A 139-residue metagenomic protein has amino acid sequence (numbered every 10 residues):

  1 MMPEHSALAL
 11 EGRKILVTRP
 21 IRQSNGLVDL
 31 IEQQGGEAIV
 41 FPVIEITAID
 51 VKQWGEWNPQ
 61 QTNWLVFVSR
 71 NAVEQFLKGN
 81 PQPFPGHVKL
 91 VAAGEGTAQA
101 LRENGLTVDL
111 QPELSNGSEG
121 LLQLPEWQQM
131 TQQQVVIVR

Functional and structural regions predicted by a protein language model:
M2-R139: Signature of uroporphyrinogen-III synthase
